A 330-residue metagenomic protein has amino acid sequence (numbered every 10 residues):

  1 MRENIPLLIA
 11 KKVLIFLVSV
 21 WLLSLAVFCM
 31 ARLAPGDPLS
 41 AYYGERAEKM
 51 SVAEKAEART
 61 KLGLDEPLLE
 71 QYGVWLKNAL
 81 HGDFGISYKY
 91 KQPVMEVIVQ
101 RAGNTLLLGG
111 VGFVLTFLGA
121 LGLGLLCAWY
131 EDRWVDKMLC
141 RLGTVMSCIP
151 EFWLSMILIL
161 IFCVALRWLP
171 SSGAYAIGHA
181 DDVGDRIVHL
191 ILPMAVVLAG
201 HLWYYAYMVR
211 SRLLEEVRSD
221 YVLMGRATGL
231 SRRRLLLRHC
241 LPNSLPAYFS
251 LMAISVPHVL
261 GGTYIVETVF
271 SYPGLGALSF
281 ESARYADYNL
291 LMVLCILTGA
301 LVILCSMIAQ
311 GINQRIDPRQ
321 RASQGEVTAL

Functional and structural regions predicted by a protein language model:
M1-R2, L64-L121: An internal, D/E-rich "acidic patch" concept
R2-E3, L7, I98, A102-V135 (+2 more regions): Alpha-helical transmembrane segments of integral membrane proteins, especially multi-pass inner/plasma-membrane
R2-L33, R238: Charged, compositionally biased N-terminal leader segments and the immediate start of the first structured element
F16, E48, T144, L160-I161 (+3 more regions): Residue-level recognition of pore/gate-forming positions within transmembrane alpha-helices of multi-pass
V20-A26, V145-L160, M252-P257: Hydrophobic alpha-helical membrane-insertion segments
V20-E70, L166-R186: Hydrophobic alpha-helical transmembrane segments of membrane transport/permease proteins and related membrane-embedded
M50-H81, F270-E281: Short hydrophobic, aromatic-rich alpha-helical segments embedded in or entering the lipid bilayer of multi-pass
C140-W203: Membrane-water interface segments at transmembrane-helix boundaries in multipass membrane proteins
